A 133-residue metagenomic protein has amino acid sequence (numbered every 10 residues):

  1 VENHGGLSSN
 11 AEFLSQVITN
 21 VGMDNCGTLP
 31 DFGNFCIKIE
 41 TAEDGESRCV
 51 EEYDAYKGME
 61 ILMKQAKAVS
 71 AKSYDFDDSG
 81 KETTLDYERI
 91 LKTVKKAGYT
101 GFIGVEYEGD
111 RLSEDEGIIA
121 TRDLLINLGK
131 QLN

Functional and structural regions predicted by a protein language model:
V1-K92: Acidic/histidine-rich catalytic cores of soluble enzymes
I18, S47, L112-E114, R122: Residue-level signature of transmembrane alpha-helix interfaces in integral membrane proteins
N20-N25, K96-Y99, K130-N133: Short helix-capping segments at alpha-helix termini
L29-N34, Y99-G104, N133: Short C-terminal domain-edge/linker segments immediately following a structured domain
C49, D110, N133: Active-site-proximal helices and loops of the catalytic beta/alpha 8
A66-S79, Y99-E114: Active-site clefts of carbohydrate-active enzymes
A68, R89-A97, G109, N127: Short basic/hydrophobic patches in alpha-helices and adjacent helix-turn junctions that form amphipathic surface motifs
E114-N133: C-terminal helical cap(s) of enzyme catalytic domains, especially alpha/beta-barrels
